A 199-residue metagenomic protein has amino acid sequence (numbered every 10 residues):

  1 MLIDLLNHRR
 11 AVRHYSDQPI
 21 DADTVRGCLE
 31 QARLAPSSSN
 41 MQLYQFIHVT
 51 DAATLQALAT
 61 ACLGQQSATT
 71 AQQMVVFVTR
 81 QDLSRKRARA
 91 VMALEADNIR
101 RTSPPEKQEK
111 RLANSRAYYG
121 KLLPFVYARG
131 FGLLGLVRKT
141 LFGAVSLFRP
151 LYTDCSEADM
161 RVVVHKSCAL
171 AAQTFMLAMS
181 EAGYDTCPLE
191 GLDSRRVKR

Functional and structural regions predicted by a protein language model:
M1-R199: Acidic, surface-exposed loops and disordered segments
